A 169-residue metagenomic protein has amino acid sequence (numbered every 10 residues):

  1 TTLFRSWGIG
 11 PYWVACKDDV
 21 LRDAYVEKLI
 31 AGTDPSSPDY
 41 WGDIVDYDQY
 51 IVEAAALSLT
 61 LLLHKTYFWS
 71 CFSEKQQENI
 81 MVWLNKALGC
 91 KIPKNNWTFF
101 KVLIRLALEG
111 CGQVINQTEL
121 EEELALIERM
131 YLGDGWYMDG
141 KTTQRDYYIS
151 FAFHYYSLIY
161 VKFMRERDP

Functional and structural regions predicted by a protein language model:
T2-L3: Short, small-residue-biased leader/transition segments that mark boundaries at the very start of proteins
I9-D23, L63-M81, E109-A125, V161-P169: Structural helix-adjacent loops and short alpha-helical linkers that scaffold large soluble proteins
V20-Y40, E74-I92, N116-M138: Long, well-ordered core segments of solenoidal/helical folds
P38-Y47, Y67, N85-P93, W136-R145 (+1 more regions): Active-site-adjacent structural elements in folded domains
H64-K65, K91-F100, R105-G110: Internal, well-ordered alpha/beta segment that forms a basic, Gly-enriched binding/recognition surface
D134-K162: Extended ligand-binding clefts on enzyme/binding-domain cores
